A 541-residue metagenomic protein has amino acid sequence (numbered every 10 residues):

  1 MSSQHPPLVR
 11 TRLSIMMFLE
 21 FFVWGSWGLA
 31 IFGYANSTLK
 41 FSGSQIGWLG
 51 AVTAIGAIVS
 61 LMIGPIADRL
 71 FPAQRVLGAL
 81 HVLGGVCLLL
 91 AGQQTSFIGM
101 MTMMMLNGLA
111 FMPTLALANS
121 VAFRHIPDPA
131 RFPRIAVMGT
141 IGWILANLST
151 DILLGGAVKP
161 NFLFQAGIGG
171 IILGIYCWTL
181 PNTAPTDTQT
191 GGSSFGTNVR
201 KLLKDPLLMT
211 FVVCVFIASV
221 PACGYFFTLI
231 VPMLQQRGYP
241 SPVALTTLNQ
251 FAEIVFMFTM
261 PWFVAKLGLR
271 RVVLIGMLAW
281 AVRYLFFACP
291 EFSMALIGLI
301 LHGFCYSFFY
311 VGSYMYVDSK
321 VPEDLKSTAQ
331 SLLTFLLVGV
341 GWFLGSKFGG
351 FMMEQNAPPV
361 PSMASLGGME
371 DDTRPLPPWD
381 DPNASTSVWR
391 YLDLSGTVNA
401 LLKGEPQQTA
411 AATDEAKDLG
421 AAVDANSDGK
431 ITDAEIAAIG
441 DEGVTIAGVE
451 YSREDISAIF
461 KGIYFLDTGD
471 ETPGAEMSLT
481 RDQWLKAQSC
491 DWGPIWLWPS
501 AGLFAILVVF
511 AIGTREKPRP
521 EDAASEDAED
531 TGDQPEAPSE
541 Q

Functional and structural regions predicted by a protein language model:
M1-L8, L180-V215: Juxtamembrane intracellular "pre-TM" segments in multi-pass secondary transporters
S3-A54, L207-T246: Helix-loop boundary and gating motifs at the non-cytosolic
F18, C87, F97-A116, V121 (+3 more regions): Hydrophobic core of transmembrane alpha-helices in multi-pass small-molecule transporters, especially MFS/SLC-type
I31, M112-P127, F308-P322: Intracellular juxtamembrane helix-capping segments at the cytosolic ends of symmetry-related transmembrane helices
W48-A67, T247-T259: Central cavity-lining transmembrane alpha-helices of secondary-active solute carriers, predominantly the Major
I58-T95: Conserved MFS/SLC helix-loop-helix module at the cytosolic interface between two early adjacent transmembrane helices
R75-L89, R271-F286: Structural signature of the two symmetry-related core transmembrane helices
N161-W178, G493-A511: Symmetry-related core transmembrane helices of the 12-TM Major Facilitator Superfamily/SLC fold
